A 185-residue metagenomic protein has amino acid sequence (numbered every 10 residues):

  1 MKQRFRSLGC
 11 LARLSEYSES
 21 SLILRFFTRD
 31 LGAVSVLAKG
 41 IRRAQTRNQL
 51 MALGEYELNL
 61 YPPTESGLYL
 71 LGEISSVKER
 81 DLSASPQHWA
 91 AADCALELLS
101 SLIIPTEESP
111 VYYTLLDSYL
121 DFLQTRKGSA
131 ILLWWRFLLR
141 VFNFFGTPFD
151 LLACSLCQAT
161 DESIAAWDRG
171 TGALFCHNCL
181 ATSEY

Functional and structural regions predicted by a protein language model:
M1-I23, F27-Y185: Non-catalytic alpha-helical scaffolds and adjoining flexible linkers that form interface surfaces for assembly
